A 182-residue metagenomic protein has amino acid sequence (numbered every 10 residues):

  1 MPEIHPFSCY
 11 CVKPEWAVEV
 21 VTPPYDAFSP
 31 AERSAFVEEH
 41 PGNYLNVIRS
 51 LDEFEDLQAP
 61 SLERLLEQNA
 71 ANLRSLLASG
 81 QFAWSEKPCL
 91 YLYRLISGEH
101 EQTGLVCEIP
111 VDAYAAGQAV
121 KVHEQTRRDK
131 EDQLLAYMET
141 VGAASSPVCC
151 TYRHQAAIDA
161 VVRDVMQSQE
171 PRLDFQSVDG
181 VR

Functional and structural regions predicted by a protein language model:
M1-R182: A cross-family signal for N-terminal binding/gating loops and helix N-caps that shape access to the active site
